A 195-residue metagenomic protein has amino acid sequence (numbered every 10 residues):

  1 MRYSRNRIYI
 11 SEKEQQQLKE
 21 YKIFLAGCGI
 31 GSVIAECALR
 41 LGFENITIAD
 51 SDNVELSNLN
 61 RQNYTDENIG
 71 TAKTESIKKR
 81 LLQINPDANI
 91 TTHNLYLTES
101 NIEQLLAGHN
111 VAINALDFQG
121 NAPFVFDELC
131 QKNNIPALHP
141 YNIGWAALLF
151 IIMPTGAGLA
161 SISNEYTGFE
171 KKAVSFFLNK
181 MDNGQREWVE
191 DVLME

Functional and structural regions predicted by a protein language model:
M1-F24, L56: N-terminal charged helix/coil linker that caps or initiates catalytic domains
K22, E44-I46, N89: Residues at the starts of beta-strands that form the adenosine-phosphate
F24-A26, A49: Conserved N-terminal Rossmann-fold NAD(P)-binding element of oxidoreductases
I30-G31: Hydrophobic/small residue at the entry helix of a nucleotide-binding pocket
A38: Aromatic pocket-lining residues of Rossmann-like dinucleotide-binding sites
N45-N85: Glycine-rich phosphate-binding loop and adjoining beta1-alpha1-beta2 segment of Rossmann-like nucleotide-binding folds
A72-P123: A structured beta-alpha segment of the ubiquitous adenosine-cofactor-binding alpha/beta core
N110-E195: E1/E1-like adenylate-forming module used to activate ubiquitin-like modifiers and sulfur-carrier proteins
